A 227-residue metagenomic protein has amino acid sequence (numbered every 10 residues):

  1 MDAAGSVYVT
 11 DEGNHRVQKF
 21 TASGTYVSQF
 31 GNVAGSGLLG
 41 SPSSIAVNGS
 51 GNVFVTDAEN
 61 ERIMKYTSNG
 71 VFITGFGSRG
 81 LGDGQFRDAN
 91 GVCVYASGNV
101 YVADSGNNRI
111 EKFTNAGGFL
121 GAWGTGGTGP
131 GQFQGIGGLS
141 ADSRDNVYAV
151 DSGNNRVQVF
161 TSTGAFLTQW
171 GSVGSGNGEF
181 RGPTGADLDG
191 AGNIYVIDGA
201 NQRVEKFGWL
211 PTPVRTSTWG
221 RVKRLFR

Functional and structural regions predicted by a protein language model:
M1-P213: Flexible "stalk/tail and boundary" regions
G208-R227: Residue-level detector of functionally pivotal "anchor" positions at catalytic/ligand-binding pockets or at interdomain
